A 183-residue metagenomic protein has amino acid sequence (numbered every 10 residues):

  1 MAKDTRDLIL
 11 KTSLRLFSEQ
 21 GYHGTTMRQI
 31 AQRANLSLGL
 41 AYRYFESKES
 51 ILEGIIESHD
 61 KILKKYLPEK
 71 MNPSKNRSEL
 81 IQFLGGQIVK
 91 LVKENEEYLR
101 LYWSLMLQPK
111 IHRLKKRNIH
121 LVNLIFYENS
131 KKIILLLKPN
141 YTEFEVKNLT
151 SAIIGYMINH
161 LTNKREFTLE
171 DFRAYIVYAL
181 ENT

Functional and structural regions predicted by a protein language model:
M1-D4: N-terminal intrinsically disordered/low-complexity leader segments
L8, E79, F83, Q87 (+3 more regions): Amphipathic alpha-helical interaction segments
L8, T12, L16-S50, G54: Helix-turn-helix
L10, L52, I56, D60 (+3 more regions): Amphipathic, non-transmembrane alpha-helical scaffold segments
G54, S58, P68-E94, L149: Hydrophobic alpha-helical connector segments
K64, I111-N140, F144-K147, A174: Amphipathic alpha-helical packing segments from all-alpha helical-bundle domains
V89-N129, T162: Short secondary-structure transition hinges
K90-E94, S104, K132, P139 (+2 more regions): Amphipathic C-terminal alpha-helical segment
